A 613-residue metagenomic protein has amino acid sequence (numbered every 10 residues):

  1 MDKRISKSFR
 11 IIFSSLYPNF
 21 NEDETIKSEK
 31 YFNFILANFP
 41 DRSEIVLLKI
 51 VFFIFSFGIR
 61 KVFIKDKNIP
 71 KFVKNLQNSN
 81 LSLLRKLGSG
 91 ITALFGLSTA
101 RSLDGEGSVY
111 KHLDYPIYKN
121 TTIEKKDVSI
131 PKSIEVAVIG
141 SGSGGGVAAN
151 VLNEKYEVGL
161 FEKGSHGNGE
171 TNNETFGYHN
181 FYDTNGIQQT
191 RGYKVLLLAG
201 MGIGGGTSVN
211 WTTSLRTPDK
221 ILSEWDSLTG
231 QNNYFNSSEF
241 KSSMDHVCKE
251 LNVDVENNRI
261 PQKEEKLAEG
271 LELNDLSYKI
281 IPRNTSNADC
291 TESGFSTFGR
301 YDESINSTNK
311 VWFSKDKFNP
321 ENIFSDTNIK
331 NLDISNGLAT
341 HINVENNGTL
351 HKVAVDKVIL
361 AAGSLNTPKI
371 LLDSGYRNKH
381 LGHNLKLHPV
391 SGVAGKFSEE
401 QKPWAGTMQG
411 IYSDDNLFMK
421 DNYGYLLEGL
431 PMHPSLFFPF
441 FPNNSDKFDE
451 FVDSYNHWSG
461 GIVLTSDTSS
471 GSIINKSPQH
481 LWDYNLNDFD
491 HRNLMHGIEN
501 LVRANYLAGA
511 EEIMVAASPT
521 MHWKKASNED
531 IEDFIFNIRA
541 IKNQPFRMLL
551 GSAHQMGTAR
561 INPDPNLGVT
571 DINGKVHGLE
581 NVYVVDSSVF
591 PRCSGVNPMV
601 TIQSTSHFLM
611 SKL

Functional and structural regions predicted by a protein language model:
M1-I64, P70-E135, K155, R191: Extreme N-terminal leader/targeting segments of oxidoreductases
A93-K126, N232-N331, S335, E512-M548: Conserved redox-cofactor binding core of oxidoreductases
D127-L160, G164-G167: N-terminal Rossmann-like FAD-binding beta1-loop-alpha1 element of flavoenzymes
V151, G159, G164-F176, L196 (+6 more regions): Glycine-rich loop(s) and the adjacent beta-strand/alpha-helix scaffold that form part
N173, G177-E256, V463-S466: Redox-cofactor-proximal catalytic regions of oxidoreductases
N180, G186, N378-N505, E512 (+3 more regions): FAD cofactor-binding and catalytic pocket of flavoenzymes
N500-A508, T605-L613: Internal hydrophobic alpha-helix adjacent to the cofactor/substrate pocket in enzyme cavities
R592-M610: A conserved FAD-binding loop/helix module that cradles the flavin
